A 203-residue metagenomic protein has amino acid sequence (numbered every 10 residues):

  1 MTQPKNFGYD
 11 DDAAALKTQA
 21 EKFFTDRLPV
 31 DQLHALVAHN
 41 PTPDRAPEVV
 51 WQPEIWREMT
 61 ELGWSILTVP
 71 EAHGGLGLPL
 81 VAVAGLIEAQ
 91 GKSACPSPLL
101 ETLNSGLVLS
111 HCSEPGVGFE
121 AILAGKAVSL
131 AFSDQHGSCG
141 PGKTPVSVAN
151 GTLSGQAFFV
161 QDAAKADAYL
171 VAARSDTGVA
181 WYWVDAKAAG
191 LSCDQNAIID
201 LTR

Functional and structural regions predicted by a protein language model:
M1-P96: Amphipathic, small/basic residue-rich leader segments at the start of a protein or domain
G8, T102-G106, S129: Structured catalytic cores of enzymes that bind and process phosphorylated ligands/cofactors
A35, C95-E114: N-terminal glycine-rich flavin-associated loop
T42, L76-G77, S105-V108, C139-G140: Short secondary-structure boundary/hinge segments and terminal tails
P79-A82, L100-S105, K165: Catalytic-loop motifs flanking and including active-site residues across diverse enzymes
A84-I87, G106-L109, L170: Conserved protein kinase catalytic domain
G116-R203: FAD-binding core of flavoproteins
